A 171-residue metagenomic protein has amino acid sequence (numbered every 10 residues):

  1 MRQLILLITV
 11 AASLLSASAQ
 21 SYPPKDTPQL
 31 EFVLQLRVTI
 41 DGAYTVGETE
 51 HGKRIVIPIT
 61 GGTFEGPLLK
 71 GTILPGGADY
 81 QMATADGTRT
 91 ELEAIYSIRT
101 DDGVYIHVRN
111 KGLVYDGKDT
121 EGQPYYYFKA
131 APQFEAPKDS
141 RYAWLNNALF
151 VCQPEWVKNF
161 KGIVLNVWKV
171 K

Functional and structural regions predicted by a protein language model:
M1-S21: Bacterial Sec-dependent N-terminal signal peptides
Q20-K171: Beta-strand-enriched cores of mature, soluble protein domains
